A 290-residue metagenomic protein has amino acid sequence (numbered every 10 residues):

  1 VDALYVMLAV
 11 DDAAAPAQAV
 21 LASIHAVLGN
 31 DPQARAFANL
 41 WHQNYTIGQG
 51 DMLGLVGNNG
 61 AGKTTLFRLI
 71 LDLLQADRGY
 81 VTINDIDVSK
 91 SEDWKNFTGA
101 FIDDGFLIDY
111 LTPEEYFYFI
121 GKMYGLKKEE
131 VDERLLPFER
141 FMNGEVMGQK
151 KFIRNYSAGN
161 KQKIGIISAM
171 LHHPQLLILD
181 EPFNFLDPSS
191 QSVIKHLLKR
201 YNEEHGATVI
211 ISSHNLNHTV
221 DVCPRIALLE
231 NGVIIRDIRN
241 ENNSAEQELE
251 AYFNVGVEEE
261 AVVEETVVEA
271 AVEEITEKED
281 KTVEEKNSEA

Functional and structural regions predicted by a protein language model:
V56-N58: The feature captures the beta-strand-to-loop junction immediately N-terminal to the Walker
L71: Helix-to-loop junction immediately C-terminal to a conserved catalytic motif
G79-W94, R236: Conserved ABC transporter NBD signature motif
F152-Y156: Conserved ABC ATPase signature
L171-Q175: A short, proline-enriched helix->beta-strand linker immediately N-terminal to the Walker B motif in ABC-type P-loop
L177-E181: Catalytic Walker B motif of ABC-type/P-loop ATPase nucleotide-binding domains
P188-S190: Helix N-cap at the start of a conserved alpha-helix in ABC-type nucleotide-binding domains
S212-H214: H-loop/switch region of ABC-family ATPase nucleotide-binding domains
